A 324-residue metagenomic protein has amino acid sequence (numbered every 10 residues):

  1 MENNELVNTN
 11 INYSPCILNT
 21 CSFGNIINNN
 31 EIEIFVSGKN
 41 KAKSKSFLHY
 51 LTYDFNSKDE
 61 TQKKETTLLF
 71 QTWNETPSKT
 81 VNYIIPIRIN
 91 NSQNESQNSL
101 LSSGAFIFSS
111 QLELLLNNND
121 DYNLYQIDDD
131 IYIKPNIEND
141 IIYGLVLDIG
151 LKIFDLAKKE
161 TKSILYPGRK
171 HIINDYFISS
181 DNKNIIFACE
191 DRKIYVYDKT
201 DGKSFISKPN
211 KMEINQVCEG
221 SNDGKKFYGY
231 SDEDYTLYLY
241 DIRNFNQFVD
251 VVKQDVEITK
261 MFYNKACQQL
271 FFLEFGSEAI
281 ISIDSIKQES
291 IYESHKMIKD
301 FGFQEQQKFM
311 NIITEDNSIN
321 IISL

Functional and structural regions predicted by a protein language model:
E2, F35-Q71, E113-L114: Beta-propeller domains
V7-N12, T67-E75, D120-Q126, E160-Y166 (+3 more regions): A short beta-strand motif characteristic of beta-propeller blades
C16-F23, S78-R88, D128-P135, K170-I178 (+3 more regions): Canonical WD40 repeat/beta-propeller blade segments in eukaryotic WD-repeat proteins
N25-N30, R88-E95, I137-N139, S180-D181 (+3 more regions): Residue-level detector of Asp-centered blade-edge/turn motifs that repeat once per structural unit in beta-propeller
F35-S37, K41, S99-S109, I142-V146 (+4 more regions): Conserved beta-strand element within WD40/beta-propeller blades
K41-L48, L112, D148-K152, D191-I194 (+3 more regions): Short coil/turn segments within WD40 beta-propeller repeats
D54-N56, N118-D120, L156-K159, K199-G202 (+2 more regions): Short loop/turn segments that connect beta-strands within beta-propeller blades
K299-L324: Blade-level signature of beta-propeller repeat domains, shared across WD40, Kelch, NHL, RCC1 and BNR/Asp-box propellers
